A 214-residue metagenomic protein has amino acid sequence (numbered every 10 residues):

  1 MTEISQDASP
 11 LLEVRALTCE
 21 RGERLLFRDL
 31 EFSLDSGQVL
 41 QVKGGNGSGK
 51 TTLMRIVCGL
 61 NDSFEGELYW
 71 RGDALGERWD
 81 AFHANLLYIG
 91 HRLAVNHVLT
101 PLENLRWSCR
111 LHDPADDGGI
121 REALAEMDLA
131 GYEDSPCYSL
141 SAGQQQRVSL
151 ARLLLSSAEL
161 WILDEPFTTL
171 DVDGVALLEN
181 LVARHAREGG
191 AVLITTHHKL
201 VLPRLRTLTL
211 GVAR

Functional and structural regions predicted by a protein language model:
C58: Helix-to-loop junction immediately C-terminal to a conserved catalytic motif
S63-F82: Conserved ABC transporter NBD signature motif
R92, H97-D113: Q-loop/switch helix immediately C-terminal to the Walker
R106, D117-E133: Conserved ABC ATPase "signature" region
P136-G143: Conserved ABC ATPase signature
L150, G189: Hydrophobic anchor residue at the start of the ABC signature
W161-E165, L170: Catalytic Walker B motif of ABC-type/P-loop ATPase nucleotide-binding domains
